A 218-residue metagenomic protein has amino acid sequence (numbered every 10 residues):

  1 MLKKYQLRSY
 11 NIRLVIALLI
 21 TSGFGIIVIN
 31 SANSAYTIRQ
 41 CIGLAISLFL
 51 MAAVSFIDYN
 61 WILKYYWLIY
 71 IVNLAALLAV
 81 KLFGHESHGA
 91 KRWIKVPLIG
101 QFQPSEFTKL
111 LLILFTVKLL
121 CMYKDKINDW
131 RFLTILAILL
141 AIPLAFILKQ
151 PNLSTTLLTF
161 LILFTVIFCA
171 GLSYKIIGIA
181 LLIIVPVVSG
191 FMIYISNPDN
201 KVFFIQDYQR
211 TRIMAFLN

Functional and structural regions predicted by a protein language model:
L2-S9, R13-T21, I26-P151: Membrane-helix boundary/helix-loop-helix interface segments in multi-pass membrane proteins
Q6, F168-G178: Short loop segments and helix-boundary regions at transmembrane helix junctions of multi-pass inner-membrane proteins
A32-I38, A141-I167, I193-K201: Helix-loop-helix junctions and helix-breaking kinks within/between transmembrane helices of multi-pass membrane
F49-M51, L163-G171, V187-S189: Alpha-helical transmembrane segments and their membrane-interface exit regions
Y66, L136-A137, T159-I162, L181: Residue-level recognition of transmembrane alpha-helices in multi-pass small-molecule transporters/permeases
L74, L136, I142, Y174-F191: Hydrophobic alpha-helical membrane-interfacial segments at the cytosolic entry of transmembrane helices
S87-W93, L181-N218: Hydrophobic, glycine- and aromatic-enriched re-entrant/interface helices and adjoining loop segments
I113, L139, L161-I162, R210: ATP/adenylate-binding site constellation spanning eukaryotic-like Ser/Thr protein kinases, ABC-transporter
